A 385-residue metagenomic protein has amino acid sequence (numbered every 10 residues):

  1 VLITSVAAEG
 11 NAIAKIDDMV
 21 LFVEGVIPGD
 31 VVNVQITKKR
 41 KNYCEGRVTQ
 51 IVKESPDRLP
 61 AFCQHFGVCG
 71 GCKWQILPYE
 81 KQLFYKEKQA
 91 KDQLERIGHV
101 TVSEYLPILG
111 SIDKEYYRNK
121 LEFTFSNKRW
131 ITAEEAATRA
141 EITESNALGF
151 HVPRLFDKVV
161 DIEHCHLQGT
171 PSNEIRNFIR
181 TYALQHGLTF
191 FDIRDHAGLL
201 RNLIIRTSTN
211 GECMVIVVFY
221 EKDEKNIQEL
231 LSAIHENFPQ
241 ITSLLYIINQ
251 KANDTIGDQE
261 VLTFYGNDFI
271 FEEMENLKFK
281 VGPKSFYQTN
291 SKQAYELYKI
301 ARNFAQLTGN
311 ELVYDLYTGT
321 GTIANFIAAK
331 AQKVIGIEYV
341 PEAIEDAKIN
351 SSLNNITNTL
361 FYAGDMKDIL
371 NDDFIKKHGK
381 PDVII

Functional and structural regions predicted by a protein language model:
V1-L262, N303-L312, K376-I385: SAM-dependent transferase fold signal centered on methyltransferase-like domains, encompassing both Class I
A8, K222-I385: Rossmann-like S-adenosyl-L-methionine
